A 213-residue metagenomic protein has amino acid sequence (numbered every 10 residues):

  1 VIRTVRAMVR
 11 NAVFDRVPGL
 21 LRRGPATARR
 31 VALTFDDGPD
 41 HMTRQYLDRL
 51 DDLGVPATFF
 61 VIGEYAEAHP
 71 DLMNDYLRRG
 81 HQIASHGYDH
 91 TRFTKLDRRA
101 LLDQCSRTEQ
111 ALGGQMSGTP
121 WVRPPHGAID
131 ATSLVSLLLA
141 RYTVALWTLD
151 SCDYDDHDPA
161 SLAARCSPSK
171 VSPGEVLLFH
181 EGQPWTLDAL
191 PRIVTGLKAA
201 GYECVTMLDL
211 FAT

Functional and structural regions predicted by a protein language model:
R3-L96, A100-R107, A111, S117-T119 (+2 more regions): Active-site beta->alpha N-cap acidic-glycine motif
G38, I62-E64, Y88, P124-G127 (+3 more regions): Active-site beta-loop-alpha junctions enriched in small/polar residues
Y46, L72, Q104-L112, S133 (+3 more regions): A general structural detector for well-ordered alpha-helical segments in enzyme core domains, enriched
L53, R79-G80, A140, S172-G174 (+1 more regions): Structured helix-beta-strand junction loops
P70, K95-D97, T132-V135, D156-D158 (+1 more regions): Short, well-ordered secondary-structure micro-motifs
A128-K170, G201-T213: His/Asp/Glu-enriched short active-site or ligand-binding loop at hydrolase and phosphoryl-transfer sites
V171-L208: Catalytic grooves of carbohydrate-active enzymes
